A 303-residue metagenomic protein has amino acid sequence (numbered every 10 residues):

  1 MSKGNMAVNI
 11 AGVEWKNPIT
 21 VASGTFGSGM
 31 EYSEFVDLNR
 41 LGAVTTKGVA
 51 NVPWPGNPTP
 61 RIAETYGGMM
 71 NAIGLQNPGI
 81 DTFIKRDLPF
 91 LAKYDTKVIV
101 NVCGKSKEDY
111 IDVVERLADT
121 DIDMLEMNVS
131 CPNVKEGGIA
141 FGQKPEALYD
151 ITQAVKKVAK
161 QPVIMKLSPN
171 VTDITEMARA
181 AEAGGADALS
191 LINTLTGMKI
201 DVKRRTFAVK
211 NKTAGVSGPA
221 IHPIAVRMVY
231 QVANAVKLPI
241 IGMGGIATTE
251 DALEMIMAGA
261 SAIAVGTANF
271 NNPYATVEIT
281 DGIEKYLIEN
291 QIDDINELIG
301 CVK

Functional and structural regions predicted by a protein language model:
M1-K3, V216-K237, I241, A247-K303: Alpha/beta catalytic cores of nucleotide-metabolism and tRNA/nucleoside-modifying enzymes
M1-V98: N-terminal capping/small domains of soluble enzymes
E14-K16, K93-V98, V158-V163, N234-L238 (+1 more regions): Short, surface-exposed connector motifs at secondary-structure boundaries
W15-G29, G74-Q76, I99-Y110, I164-T172 (+1 more regions): Active-site mouth loops of central-metabolism enzymes
I19-A22, G42-T46, V98-V102, L125-M127 (+5 more regions): Hydrophobic faces of well-ordered beta-strands that scaffold small-molecule active sites in alpha/beta enzyme cores
A50-P55, P132-V134, T196-K199, F270-N272: Short gly/pro/ser/thr-enriched loop/turn and capping motifs at secondary-structure boundaries
D95, A118-D121, K156-A159, I283-Q291: Structural signal for hydrophobic packing residues in well-ordered secondary-structure cores of soluble enzyme domains
K105-I241, E250-A258: Alpha/beta enzyme core
